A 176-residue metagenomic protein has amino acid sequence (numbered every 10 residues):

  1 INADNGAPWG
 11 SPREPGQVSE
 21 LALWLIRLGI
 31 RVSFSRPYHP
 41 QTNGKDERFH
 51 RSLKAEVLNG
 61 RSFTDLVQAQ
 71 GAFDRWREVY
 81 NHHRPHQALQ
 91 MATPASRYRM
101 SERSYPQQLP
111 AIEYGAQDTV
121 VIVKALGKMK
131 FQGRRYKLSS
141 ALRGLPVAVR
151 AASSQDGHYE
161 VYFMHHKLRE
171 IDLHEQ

Functional and structural regions predicted by a protein language model:
I1-Q68, A72-N81, H166-E175: RNase H-like DDE/DDD metal-dependent nuclease/strand-transfer catalytic core used by mobile genetic elements
N81-Q176: C-terminal, beta-rich DNA-binding module of retroviral/retroelements integrases
